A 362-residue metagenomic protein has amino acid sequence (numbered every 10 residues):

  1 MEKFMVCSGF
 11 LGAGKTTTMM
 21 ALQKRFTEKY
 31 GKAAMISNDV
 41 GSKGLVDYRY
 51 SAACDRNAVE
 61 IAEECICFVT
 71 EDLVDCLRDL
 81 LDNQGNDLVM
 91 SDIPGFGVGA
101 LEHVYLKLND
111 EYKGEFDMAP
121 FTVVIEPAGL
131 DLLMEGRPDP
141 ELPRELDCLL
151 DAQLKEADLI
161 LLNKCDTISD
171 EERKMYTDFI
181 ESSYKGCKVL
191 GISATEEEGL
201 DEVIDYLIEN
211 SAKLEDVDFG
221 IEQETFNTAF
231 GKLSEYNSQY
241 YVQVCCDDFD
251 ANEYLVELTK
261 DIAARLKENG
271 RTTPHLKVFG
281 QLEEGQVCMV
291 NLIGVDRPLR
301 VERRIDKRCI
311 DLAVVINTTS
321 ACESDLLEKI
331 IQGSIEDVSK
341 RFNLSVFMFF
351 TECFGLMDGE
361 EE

Functional and structural regions predicted by a protein language model:
M1-T17, F26, E209-E362: P-loop NTP-binding site
E2-S8, A13, T17-C148: Nucleotide-state-sensitive switch-loop elements of NTP-binding domains
K3, V69-D72, A100, L146-Q153 (+6 more regions): Helical mechanochemical/support elements of P-loop NTPase systems and associated helical scaffolds
M35, V189-I192, M348: A structural preference for short, hydrophobic beta-strand core positions in alpha/beta folds
D47-A52, K174-E181, K329-E336: Short, aromatic/basic amphipathic alpha-helical patches
C65-F68, T195-L200, F354-D358: A short acidic, often aromatic-flanked loop/helix-cap motif at beta-alpha or helix-coil junctions that lines enzyme
F96-G97, G129-D131, T167-I168, D247-D248 (+1 more regions): Short acidic, S/G/P-rich loop/turn micro-motifs used as interaction or catalytic elements
D147, D151-L161, C165-F230: Canonical P-loop GTPase G-domain recognition
